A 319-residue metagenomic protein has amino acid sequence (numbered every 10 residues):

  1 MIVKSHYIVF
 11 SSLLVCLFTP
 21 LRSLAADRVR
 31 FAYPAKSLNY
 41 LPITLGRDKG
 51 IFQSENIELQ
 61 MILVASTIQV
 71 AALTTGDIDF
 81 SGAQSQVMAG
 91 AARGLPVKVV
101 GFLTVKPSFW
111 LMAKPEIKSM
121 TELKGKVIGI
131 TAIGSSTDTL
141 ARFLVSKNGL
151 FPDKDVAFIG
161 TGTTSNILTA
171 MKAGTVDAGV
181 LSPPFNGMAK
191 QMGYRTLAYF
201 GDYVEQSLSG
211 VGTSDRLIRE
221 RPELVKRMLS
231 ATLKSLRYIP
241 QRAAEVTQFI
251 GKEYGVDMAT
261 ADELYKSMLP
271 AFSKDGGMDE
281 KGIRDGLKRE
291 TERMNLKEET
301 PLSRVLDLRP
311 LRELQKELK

Functional and structural regions predicted by a protein language model:
M1-F10: Bacterial N-terminal signal peptides that target proteins for export
P20-L21: N-terminal signal peptide c-region/cleavage motif recognized by signal peptidases
A25-D153, A157-T161, I167-A173, D177-P183 (+2 more regions): Short, glycine-/small- and polar/acidic-enriched structural segments that line small-molecule recognition paths
L45-G46, F109-I117, L208-E223, A271: A bilobed periplasmic-binding-protein/Venus flytrap-type ligand-binding module shared by bacterial periplasmic
S85-V87, F158, S165-Y254: Pocket-lining segment of extracytoplasmic ligand-binding domains
S136-K154, A231-E263, S303-L306, Q315-L318: Ligand-binding clefts/hinges and TM-proximal coupling segments of bilobed small-molecule sensing domains
R219-E298: Secondary-structure end/capping motifs
L287-K319: Conserved C-terminal helix/tail region of periplasmic/extracytoplasmic solute-binding proteins
